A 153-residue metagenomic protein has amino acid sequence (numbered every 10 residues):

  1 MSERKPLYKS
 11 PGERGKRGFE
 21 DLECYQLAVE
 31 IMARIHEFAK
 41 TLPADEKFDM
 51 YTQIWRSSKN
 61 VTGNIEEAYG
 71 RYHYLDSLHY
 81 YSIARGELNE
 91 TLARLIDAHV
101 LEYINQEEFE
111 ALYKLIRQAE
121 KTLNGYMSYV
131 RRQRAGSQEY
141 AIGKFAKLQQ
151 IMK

Functional and structural regions predicted by a protein language model:
M1-K153: Amphipathic alpha-helical assembly/interaction segments
